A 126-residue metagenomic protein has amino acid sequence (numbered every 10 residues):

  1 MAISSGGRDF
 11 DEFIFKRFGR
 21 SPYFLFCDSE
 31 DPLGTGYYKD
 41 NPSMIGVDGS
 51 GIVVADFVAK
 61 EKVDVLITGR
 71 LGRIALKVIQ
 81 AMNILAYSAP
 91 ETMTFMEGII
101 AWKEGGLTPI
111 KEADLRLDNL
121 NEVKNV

Functional and structural regions predicted by a protein language model:
M1-S43, V47-G49, V53, K60 (+2 more regions): Non-catalytic interface/targeting segments
L71-A75: Short, glycine/polar-rich helix-capping loops at beta-to-alpha or helix-loop-helix junctions that flank or form
